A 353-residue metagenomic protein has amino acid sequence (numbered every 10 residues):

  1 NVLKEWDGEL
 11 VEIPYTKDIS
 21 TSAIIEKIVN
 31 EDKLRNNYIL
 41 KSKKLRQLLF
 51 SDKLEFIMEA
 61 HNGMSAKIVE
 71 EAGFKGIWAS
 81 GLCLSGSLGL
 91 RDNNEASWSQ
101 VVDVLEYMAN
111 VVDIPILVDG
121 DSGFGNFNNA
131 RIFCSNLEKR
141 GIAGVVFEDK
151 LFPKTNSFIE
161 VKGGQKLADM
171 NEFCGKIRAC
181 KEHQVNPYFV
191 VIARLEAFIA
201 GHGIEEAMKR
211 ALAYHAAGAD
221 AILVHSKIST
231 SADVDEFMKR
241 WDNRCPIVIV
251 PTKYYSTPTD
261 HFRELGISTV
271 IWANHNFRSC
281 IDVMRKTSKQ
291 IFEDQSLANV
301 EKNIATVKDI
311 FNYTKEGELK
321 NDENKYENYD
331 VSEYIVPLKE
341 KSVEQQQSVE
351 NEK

Functional and structural regions predicted by a protein language model:
N1-N37, E301-I304: Classical nucleotidyltransferase
V2, Q100, N129, E172 (+2 more regions): Short acidic-hydrophobic sequence patches enriched in Asp/Glu that either
E9, Y15-K17, G81-L84, P251-Y254 (+1 more regions): Short, acidic/turn-prone active-site loops that include or flank metal/cofactor- and phosphate-binding residues
I39-L48, E55-I116, G120-T252, P258-S268: Alpha/beta enzyme core
C245, V250-K353: C-terminal alpha-helical cap/extension of soluble enzyme domains
